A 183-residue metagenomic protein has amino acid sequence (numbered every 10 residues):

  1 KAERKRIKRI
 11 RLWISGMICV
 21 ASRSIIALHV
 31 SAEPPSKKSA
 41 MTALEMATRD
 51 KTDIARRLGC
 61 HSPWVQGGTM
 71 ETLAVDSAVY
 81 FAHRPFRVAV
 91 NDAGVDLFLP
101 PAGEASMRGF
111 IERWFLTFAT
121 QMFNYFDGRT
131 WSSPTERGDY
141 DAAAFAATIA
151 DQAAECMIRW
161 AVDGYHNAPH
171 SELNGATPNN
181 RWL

Functional and structural regions predicted by a protein language model:
K1-G59, M70-A74, L99-A102: A short, conserved beta-strand element enriched in hydrophobic/aromatic residues
S62-L183: Globin-like tetrapyrrole-binding proteins
